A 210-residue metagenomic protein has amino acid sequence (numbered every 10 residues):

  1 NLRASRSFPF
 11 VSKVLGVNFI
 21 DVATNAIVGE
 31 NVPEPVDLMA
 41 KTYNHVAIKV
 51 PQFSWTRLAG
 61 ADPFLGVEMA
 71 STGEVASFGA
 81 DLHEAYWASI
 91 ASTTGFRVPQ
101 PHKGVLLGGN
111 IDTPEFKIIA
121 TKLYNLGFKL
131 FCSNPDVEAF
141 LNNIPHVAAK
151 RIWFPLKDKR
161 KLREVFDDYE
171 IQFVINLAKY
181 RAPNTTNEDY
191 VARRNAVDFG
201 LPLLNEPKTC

Functional and structural regions predicted by a protein language model:
N1-Q100, N110: ATP-dependent carboxylate activation and anion-phosphoryl transfer catalytic cores that bind Mg-ATP to form
A23, A85, F140-L141, E206: Buried hydrophobic positions in well-ordered alpha/beta secondary-structure cores of metabolic enzymes
F78, L107, L130-N134, R151 (+2 more regions): General beta-strand structural signal in soluble alpha/beta enzymes
L82-A88, G109-D112, W153-R163: A general structural motif
A91-G104, L123, E164-I171: Glycine-rich phosphate/diphosphate-binding loops that line cofactor/substrate pockets in enzymes
G127-D136, F140-L141: Short internal beta-strands
G127-L130, P145-K157: Short hydrophobic/aromatic-enriched beta-strand-loop microsegments
W153-C210: Peripheral docking tails and interdomain loops at the edges of cofactor- or intermediate-handling domains
